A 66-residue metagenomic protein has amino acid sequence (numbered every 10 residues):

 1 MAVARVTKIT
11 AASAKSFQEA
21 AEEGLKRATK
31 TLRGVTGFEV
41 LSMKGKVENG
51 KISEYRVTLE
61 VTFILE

Functional and structural regions predicted by a protein language model:
A2-T36: Short, well-ordered alpha-helical segments
V6, V40, T58: ATP/adenylate-binding site constellation spanning eukaryotic-like Ser/Thr protein kinases, ABC-transporter
R33-V47: Charge-dense, low-complexity polyampholytic segments
M43-E66: A cross-kingdom feature marking charged/low-complexity
